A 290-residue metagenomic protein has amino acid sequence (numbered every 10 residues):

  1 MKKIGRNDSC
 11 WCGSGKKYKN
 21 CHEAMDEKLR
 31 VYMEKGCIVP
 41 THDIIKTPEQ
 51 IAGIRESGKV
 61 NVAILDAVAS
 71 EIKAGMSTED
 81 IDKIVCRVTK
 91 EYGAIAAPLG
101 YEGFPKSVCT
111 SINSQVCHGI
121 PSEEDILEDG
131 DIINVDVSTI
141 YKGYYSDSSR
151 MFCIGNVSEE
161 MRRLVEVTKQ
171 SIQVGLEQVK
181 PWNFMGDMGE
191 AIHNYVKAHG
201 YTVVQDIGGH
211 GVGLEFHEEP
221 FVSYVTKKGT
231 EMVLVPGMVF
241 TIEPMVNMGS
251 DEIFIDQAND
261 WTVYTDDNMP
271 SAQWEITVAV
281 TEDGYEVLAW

Functional and structural regions predicted by a protein language model:
M1: Conserved N-terminal segment of EGF-like repeats
G5-R6, S14-K17, H22-W290: Active-site neighborhoods and metal-handling regions in enzymes and metal-associated proteins
C10: Short cysteine-rich clusters marking metal-coordination/redox-active sites
